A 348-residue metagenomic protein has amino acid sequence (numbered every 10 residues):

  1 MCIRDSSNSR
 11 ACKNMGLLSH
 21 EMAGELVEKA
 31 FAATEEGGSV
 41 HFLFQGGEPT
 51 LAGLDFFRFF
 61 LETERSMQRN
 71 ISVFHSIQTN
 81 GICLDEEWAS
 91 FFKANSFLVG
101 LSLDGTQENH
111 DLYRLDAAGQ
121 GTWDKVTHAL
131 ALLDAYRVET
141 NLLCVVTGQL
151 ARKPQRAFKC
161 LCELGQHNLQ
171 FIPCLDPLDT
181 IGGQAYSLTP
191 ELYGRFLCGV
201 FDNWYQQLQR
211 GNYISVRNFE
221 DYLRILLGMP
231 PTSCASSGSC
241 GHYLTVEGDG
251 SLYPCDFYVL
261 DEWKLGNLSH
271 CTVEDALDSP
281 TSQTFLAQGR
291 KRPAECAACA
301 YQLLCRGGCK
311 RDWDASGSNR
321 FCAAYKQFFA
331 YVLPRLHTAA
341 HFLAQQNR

Functional and structural regions predicted by a protein language model:
R4-D5, E48, C240, C296-A298 (+1 more regions): Cysteine-centered iron-sulfur cluster-binding motifs in ferredoxin-type domains/subunits of redox enzymes
R4-H20: Canonical Radical SAM [4Fe-4S] cluster-binding loop centered on the CxxxCxxC motif and its immediate flanking residues
C12, H20-L43, A52-C174: Radical SAM/AdoMet-radical enzyme domain recognition
L112-D124, A131-S239, T245, V259-L268: Radical SAM enzyme [4Fe-4S]-AdoMet core and its adjacent flexible, acidic and glycine-rich loops/tails across
V259-R348: Flexible mid-to-C-terminal extensions adjoining Fe-S/redox cofactors in radical SAM and related proteins
